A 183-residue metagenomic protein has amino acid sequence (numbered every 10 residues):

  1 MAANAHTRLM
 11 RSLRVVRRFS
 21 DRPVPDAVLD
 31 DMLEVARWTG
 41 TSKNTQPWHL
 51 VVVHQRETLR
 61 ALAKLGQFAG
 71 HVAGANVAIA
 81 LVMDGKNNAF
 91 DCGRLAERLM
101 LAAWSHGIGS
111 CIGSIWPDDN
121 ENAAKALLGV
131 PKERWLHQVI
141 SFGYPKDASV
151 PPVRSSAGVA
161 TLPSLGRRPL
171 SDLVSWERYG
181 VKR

Functional and structural regions predicted by a protein language model:
M1-R183: Acidic, surface-exposed loops and disordered segments
